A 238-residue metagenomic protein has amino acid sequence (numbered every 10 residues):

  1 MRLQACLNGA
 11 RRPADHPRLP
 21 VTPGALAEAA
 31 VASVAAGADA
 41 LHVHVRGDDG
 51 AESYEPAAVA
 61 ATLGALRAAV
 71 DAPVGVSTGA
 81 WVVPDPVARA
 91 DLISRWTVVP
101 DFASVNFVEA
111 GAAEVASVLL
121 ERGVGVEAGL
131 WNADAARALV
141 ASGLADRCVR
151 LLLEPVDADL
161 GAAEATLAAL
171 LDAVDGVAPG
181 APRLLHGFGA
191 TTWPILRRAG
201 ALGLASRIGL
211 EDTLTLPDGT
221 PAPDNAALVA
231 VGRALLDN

Functional and structural regions predicted by a protein language model:
R2-A5, E28-H42: N-terminal glycine-rich anion-binding loops that anchor highly charged ligand groups
L7, P23-E28, G50-A112: Active-site beta->alpha loop and helix N-cap motifs at the rims of alpha/beta catalytic domains
N8-A25, T78-P86, S104-V105, E127-L130 (+1 more regions): Active-site mouth loops of central-metabolism enzymes
L26, S33, H44, A103 (+1 more regions): Conserved, mostly hydrophobic/aromatic
E28, A51-T78, E121-G123, L130 (+2 more regions): Alpha-helix-loop-beta-strand connector modules within alpha/beta enzyme cores
A35-A40, D71, P100, C148 (+1 more regions): A structural motif
D39-T62, T215-P217: Glycine-rich, proline-tolerant flexible connector loops at the mouths of alpha/beta enzymes
S104-E211, P217-A230: Catalytic alpha/beta core domains of metabolic enzymes, predominantly
